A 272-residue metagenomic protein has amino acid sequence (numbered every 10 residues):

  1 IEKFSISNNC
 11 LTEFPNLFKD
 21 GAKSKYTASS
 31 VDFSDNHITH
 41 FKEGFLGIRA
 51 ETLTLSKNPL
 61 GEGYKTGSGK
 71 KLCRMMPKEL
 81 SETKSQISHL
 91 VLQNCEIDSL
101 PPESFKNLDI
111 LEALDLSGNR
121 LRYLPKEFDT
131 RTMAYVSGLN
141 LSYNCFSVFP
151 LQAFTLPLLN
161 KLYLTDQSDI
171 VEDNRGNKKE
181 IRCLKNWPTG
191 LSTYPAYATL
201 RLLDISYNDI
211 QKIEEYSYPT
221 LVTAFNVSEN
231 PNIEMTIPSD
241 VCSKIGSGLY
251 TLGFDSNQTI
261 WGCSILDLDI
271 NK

Functional and structural regions predicted by a protein language model:
I1, L11, A28, I38 (+14 more regions): Conserved hydrophobic position(s) of the canonical leucine-rich repeat
E2-I6, S29-F33, E51-L55, S88-L92 (+6 more regions): Conserved hydrophobic beta-strand positions in leucine-rich repeat
I6-N9, N36, N58, C95 (+7 more regions): Consensus "Asn ladder" position of solenoid repeat domains
N9, K23-Y26, N36, I48 (+11 more regions): Inter-repeat linker/turn residues at the boundaries of leucine-rich repeats
F14, F41, G63-Y64, M75-M76 (+10 more regions): Canonical leucine-rich repeat
L17, G21, K57-K78, T165-W187: Acidic/polar low-complexity surface segments
L17-K23, G44-L46, G67-G69, L80-E82 (+7 more regions): Hydrophobic anchor residues at the C-terminal helix/turn of individual leucine-rich repeat
T223-K272: Leucine-rich solenoid repeat scaffolds
